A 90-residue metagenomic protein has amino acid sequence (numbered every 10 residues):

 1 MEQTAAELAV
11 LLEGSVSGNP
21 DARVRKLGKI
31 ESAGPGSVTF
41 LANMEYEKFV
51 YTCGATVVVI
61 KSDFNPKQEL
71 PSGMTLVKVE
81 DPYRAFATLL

Functional and structural regions predicted by a protein language model:
M1-L90: Terminal amphipathic alpha-helical/low-complexity segments used for targeting or macromolecular assembly
